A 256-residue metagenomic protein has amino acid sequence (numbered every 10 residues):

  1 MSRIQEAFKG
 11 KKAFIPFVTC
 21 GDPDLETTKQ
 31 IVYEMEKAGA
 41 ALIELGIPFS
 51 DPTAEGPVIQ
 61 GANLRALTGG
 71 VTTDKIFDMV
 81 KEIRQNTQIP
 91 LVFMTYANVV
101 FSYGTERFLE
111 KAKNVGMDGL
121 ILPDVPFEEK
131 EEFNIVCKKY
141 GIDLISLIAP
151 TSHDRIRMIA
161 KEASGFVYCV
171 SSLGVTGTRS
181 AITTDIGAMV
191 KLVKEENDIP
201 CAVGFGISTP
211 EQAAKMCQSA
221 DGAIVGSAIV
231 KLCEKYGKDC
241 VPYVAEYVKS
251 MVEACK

Functional and structural regions predicted by a protein language model:
M1-V18, M79-R84: N-terminal amphipathic alpha-helix/helix-capping segment at the start of soluble metabolic enzymes
F14-V18, I43-L45, L91-T95, L120-L122 (+4 more regions): Hydrophobic faces of well-ordered beta-strands that scaffold small-molecule active sites in alpha/beta enzyme cores
L25-M35, T151-K161, V203, I207-A223: Catalytic cores of alpha/beta
A40-D51, M117-I121, P126-E129, S171-G177 (+2 more regions): Glycine-rich phosphate-binding active-site loops on the catalytic face of alpha/beta enzymes
I47, Q60-L122, C255: Active-site beta->alpha loop and helix N-cap motifs at the rims of alpha/beta catalytic domains
G61, G69, I156-L192, L232-E234: Glycine/Thr-rich beta-alpha phosphate-binding loop at enzyme active sites
T68-V71, G116-E129, D143-T151, R157 (+1 more regions): Catalytic beta/alpha-barrel core
I76, K191-I199, S208-A214, Q218-K256: Alpha/beta catalytic cores of nucleotide-metabolism and tRNA/nucleoside-modifying enzymes
